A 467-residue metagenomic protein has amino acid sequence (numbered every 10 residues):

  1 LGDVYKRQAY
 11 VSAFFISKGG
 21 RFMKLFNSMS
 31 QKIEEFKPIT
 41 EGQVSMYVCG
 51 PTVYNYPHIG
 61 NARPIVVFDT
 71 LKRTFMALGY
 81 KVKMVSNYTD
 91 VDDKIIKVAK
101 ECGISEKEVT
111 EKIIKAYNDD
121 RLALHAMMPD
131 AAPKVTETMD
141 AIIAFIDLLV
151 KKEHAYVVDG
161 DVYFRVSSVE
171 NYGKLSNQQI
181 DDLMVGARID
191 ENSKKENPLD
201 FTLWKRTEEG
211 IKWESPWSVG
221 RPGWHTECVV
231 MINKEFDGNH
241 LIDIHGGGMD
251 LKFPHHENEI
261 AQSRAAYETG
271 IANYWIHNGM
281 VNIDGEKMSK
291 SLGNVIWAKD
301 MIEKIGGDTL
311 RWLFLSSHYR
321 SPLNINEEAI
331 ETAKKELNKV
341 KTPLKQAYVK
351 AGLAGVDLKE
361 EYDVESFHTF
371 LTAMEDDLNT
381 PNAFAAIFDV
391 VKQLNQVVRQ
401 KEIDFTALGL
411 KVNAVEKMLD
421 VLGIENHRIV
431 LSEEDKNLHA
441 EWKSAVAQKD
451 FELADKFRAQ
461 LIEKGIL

Functional and structural regions predicted by a protein language model:
L1-Y5: Short, small-residue-biased leader/transition segments that mark boundaries at the very start of proteins
V11-A13: Short hydrophobic alpha-helical segments enriched in small aliphatic residues
M23-Y54, D69, D140-K350: Alpha-helical recognition segments enriched in aromatics with Gly/Pro capping that present substrate-recognition
S30-E35, I39-H125: N-terminal, positively charged nucleic-acid-binding surface of large information/translation enzymes
Y80, H154, I466: Short phosphate-binding/catalytic loops that engage adenosine nucleotides
D119-D147, K151-E153: N-terminal, positively charged, Ser/Thr/Ala/Gly-biased leader segments that form transit/presequence-like amphipathic
K287-M288, I296-L467: Structural preference for alpha-helix termini/caps and helix-kink/transition segments
